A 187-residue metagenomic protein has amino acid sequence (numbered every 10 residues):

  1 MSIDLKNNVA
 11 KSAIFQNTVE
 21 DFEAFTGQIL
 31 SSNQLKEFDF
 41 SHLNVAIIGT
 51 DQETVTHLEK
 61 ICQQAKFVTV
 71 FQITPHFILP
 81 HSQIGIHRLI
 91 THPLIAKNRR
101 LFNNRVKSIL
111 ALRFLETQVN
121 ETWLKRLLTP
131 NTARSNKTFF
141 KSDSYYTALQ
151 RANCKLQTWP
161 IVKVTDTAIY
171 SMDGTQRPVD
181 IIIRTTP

Functional and structural regions predicted by a protein language model:
M1-L5, D39-S41, M172-I181: Core beta-strand elements of the Rossmann-like FAD/NAD(P) dinucleotide-binding domain in flavoenzyme oxidoreductases
M1-S12, K137-T138, Y145-K155, K163-V164: Feature captures the FAD/FMN-dependent oxidoreductase FAD-binding
D4, I73, P187: Flexible loop residues that form catalytic and substrate-binding hotspots at small-molecule/glycan-binding clefts
A10-T122, R134, C154, T175: Rossmann-like dinucleotide-binding core of oxidoreductases
T26-I29, A168-Y170, G174-P187: Extended hydrophobic/aromatic segments used for targeting, binding, or gating
K125-N136: Helix-loop-beta segment of a Rossmann-like dinucleotide-binding subdomain
T132, R151-M172: A conserved short coil-to-beta-strand element within the FAD-binding core of flavoproteins
T147, A152-T158, R177-D180, T186: Mobile, glycine/GP-rich and aromatic-enriched active-site lid/loop segments adjacent to catalytic centers
